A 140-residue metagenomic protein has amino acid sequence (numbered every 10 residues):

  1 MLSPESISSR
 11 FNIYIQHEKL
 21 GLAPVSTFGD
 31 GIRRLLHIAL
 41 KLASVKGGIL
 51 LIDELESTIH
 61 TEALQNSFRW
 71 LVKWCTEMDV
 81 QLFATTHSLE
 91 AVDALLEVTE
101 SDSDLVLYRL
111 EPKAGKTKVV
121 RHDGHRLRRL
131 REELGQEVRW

Functional and structural regions predicted by a protein language model:
M1, G21, G135-R139: Glycine-centered secondary-structure boundary/capping sites
M1-L2, A84: A generic structural-conservation signal
S3-A43, I49-E62: Conserved ABC ATPase signature
D30, A43-S44, T76, E97: Short, intrinsically disordered, mixed-charge
K46-G47, V80: Short coil/turn segments at beta-strand junctions that form active-site/ligand-binding loops
Q65-W140: C-terminal lobe/lid and adjacent interdomain/linker elements of RecA-like ASCE P-loop ATPase modules
